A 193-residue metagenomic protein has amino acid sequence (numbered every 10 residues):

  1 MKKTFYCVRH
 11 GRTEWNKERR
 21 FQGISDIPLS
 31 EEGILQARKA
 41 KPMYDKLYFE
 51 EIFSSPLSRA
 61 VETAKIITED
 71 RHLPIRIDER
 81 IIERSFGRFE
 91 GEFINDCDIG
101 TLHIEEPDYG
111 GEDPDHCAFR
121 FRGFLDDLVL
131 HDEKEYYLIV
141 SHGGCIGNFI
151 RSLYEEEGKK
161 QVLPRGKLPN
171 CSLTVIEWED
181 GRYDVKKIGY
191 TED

Functional and structural regions predicted by a protein language model:
F5, E135-G144: Generic beta-sheet signal
Y6, R76-D78, K186: General small-molecule cofactor/ligand-binding pocket signal
V8, R12-R71, E112: Active-site-proximal alpha-helix that buttresses catalytic centers in soluble enzyme cores
K46-Y48, L128-E135: Glycine-rich phosphate-binding loop signature in dinucleotide/nucleotide-binding domains
S54-S55, F119, V140-S141: Short beta-strand scaffold positions
E69-G123: Phosphate-handling substructures
E157-D184: Domain-level recognition of soluble alpha/beta enzyme cores, biased toward histidine phosphatases/phosphomutases
K186-D193: Short, solvent-exposed aromatic-acidic interface loops
